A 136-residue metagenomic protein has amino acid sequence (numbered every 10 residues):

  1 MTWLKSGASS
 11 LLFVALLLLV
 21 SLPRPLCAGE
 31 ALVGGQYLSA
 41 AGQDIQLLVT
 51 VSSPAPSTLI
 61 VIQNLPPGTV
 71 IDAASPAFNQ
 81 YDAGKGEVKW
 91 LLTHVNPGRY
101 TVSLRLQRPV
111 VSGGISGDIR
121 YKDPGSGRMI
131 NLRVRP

Functional and structural regions predicted by a protein language model:
M1-K5: N-terminal secretory signal peptides that target proteins for export/translocation
S10-S21: Bacterial N-terminal signal peptides
R24-A40, Y81-D82: Low-complexity, acidic Ser/Thr/Pro/Gly-rich terminal tails and inter-domain linkers that flank the onset of structured
Q36-P56: Short beta-strand elements of extracellular/lumenal beta-sandwich folds
P56-I60, N64-V95, R99-T101: A surface/secretory-pathway sequence property marking extracellular, secreted, or lumenal proteins enriched
P56-I62, G114-S116, M129: Exposed beta-strand and adjacent loop surfaces of beta-rich binding modules that mediate intermolecular recognition
H94-G114, Y121: Low-complexity, intrinsically disordered segments enriched in Ser/Thr together with acidic residues
R120-P136: Extracellular/luminal low-complexity Ser/Thr/Pro-rich, glycosylation-prone repeat/linker regions
